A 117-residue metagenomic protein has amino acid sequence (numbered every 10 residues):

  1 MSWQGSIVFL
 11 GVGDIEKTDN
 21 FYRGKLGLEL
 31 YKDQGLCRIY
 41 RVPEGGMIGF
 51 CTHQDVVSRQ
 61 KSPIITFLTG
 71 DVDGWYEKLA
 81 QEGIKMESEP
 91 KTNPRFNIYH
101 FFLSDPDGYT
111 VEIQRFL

Functional and structural regions predicted by a protein language model:
M1-K17, P63-I65, L117: N-terminal beta-strand motif that seeds the catalytic metal site of vicinal oxygen chelate
F9, I39, M47, T66 (+1 more regions): Short hydrophobic/aromatic beta-strand element in the GNAT-like acyltransferase core that lines or flanks the acyl-donor
G11, Q34, R95-I98: Short, small/polar residue-rich loop motifs at catalytic or cofactor-binding pockets
K17-T18, D71-Y76: Short, conserved charged micro-motifs
T18-R23, L79, G108: Conserved active-site tyrosine of GNAT-family acetyltransferases
G27-D33, K85-P90: Short secondary-structure junctions
E29-S62, T110-R115: Conserved short beta-strand elements that form part of the metal-binding/catalytic scaffold of enzyme active sites
Q81-L117: Vicinal oxygen chelate
